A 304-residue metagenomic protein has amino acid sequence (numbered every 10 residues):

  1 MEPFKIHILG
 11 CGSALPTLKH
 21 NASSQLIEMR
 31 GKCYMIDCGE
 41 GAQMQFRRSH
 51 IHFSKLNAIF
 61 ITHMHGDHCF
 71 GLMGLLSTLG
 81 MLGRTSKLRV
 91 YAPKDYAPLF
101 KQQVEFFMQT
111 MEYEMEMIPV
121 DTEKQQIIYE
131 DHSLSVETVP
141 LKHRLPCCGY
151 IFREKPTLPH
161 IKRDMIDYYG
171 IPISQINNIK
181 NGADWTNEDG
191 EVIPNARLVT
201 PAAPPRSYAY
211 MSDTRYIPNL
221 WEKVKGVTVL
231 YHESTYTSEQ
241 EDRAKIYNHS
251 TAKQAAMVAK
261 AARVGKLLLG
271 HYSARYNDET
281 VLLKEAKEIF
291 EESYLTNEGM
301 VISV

Functional and structural regions predicted by a protein language model:
M1-S49, T85-K87, Y150-F152, T200-M211 (+1 more regions): Conserved beta-strand hairpin/beta-sheet module of binuclear metal-dependent hydrolase folds, prominently
H7, Y91, E116-D121, E137-V139 (+1 more regions): General small-molecule cofactor/ligand-binding pocket signal
R30, L56, L82-K87, A261-L268: Short, surface-exposed connector motifs at secondary-structure boundaries
I36-G39, L56-M64, P93, A209-T214 (+3 more regions): Active-site neighborhood of phospho(di)ester-bond hydrolases with catalytic His/Asp-centered motifs
E40-Y91, P119-D121: Active-site metal-binding motif and surrounding structural segment of the metallo-beta-lactamase
F46, L72, F100-Q103, L220 (+1 more regions): Hydrophobic packing residues within well-ordered alpha-helices of enzyme cores
R84-L88, K94-D121: Active-site neighborhood of divalent metal-dependent phosphoester bond hydrolases
D121-L269, D278-I289: Metal-dependent phosphodiesterase/nuclease catalytic metal-binding core
